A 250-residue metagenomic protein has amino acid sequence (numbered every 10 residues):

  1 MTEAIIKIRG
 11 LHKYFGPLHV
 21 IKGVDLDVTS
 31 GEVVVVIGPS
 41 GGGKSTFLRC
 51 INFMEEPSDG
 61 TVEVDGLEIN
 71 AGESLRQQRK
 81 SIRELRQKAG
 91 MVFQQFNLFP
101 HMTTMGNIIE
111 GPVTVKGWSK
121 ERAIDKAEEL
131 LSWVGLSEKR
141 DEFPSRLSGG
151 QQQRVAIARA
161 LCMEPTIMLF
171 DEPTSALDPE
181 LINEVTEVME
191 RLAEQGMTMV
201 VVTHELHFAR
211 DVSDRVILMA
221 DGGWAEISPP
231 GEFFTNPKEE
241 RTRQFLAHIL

Functional and structural regions predicted by a protein language model:
M102-E110: Short coil-to-helix segment of the ABC ATPase nucleotide-binding domain corresponding to the Q-loop/switch region
F143-L147, Q151: Conserved ABC ATPase signature
C162-T166: A short, proline-enriched helix->beta-strand linker immediately N-terminal to the Walker B motif in ABC-type P-loop
M168-D171: Catalytic Walker B motif of ABC-type/P-loop ATPase nucleotide-binding domains
P179-L181: Helix N-cap at the start of a conserved alpha-helix in ABC-type nucleotide-binding domains
